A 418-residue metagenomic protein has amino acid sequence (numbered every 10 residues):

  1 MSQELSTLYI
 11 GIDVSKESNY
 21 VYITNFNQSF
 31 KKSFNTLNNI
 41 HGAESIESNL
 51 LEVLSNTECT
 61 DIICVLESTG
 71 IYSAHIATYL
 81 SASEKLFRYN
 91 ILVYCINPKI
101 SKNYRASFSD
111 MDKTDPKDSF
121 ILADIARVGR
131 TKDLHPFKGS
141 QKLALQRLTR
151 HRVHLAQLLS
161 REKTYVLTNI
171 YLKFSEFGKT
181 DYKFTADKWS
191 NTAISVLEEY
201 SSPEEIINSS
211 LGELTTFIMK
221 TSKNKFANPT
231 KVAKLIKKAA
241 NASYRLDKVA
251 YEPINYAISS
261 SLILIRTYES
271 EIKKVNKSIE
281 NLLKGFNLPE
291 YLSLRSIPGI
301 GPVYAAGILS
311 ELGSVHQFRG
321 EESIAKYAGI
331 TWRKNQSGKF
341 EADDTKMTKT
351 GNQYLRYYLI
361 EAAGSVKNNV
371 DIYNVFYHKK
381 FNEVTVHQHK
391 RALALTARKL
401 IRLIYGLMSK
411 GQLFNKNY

Functional and structural regions predicted by a protein language model:
M1-Y418: A detector of single, family-specific signature residues that are central to catalytic or substrate-handling motifs
